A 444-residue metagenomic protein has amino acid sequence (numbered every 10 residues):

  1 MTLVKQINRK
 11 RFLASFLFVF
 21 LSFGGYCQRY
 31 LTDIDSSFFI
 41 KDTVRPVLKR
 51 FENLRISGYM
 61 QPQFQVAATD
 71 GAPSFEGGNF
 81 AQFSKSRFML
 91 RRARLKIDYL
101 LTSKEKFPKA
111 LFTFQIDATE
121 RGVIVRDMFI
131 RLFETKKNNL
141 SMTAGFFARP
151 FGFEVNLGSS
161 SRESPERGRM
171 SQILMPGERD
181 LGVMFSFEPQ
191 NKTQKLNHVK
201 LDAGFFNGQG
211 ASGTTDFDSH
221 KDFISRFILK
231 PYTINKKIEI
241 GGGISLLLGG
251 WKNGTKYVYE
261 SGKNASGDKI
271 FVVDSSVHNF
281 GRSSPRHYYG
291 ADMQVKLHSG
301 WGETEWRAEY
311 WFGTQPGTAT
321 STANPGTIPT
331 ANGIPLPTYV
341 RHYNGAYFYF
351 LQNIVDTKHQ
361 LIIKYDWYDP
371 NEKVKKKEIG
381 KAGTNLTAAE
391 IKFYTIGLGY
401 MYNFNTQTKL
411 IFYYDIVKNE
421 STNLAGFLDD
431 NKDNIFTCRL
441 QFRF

Functional and structural regions predicted by a protein language model:
M1-R9: N-terminal secretory signal peptides that target proteins for export/translocation
T2-L3, F23-Q63, T69-G71: N-terminal periplasmic/intermembrane-space "pro-region" immediately following the signal or transit peptide
A14-G24: Bacterial N-terminal signal peptides
Y30-T32, T69, A81-Q82, I238-L248 (+1 more regions): Outer-membrane beta-barrel pore domains
R45-A68, E76, F80-A211, D216-I224 (+3 more regions): Outer membrane beta-barrel
